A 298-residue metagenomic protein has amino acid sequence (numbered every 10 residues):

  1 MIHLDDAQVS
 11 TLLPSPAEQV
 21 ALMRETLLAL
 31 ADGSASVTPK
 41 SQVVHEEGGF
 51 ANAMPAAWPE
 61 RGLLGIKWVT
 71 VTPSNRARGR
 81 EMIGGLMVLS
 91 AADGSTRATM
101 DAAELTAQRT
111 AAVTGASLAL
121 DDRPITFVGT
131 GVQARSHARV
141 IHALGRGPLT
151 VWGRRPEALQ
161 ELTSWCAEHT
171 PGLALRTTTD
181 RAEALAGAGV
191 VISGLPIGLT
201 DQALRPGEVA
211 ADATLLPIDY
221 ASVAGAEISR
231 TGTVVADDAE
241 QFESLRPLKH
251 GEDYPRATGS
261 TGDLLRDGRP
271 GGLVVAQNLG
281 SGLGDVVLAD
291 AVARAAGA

Functional and structural regions predicted by a protein language model:
M1-T106, G115, V286, A293-R294: N-terminal ligand-binding/catalytic initiation module
T114, D121-R146, T150-A158: Glycine-rich adenosine-cofactor-binding loop
L173-G187, A203-L204: Short acidic low-complexity segments
A184-A186, E208-V209, I228: A short, aliphatic-rich alpha-helical micro-motif
G189-I192, L215-L216: N-terminal Rossmann-like NAD(P) cofactor-binding module of classical short-chain dehydrogenase/reductase
G198-T214: Rossmann-fold NAD(P) dinucleotide-binding segment
A211-A213, P217-P270, V286, A291: Rossmann-fold NAD(P)-binding glycine/threonine-rich loop
G268-A298: C-terminal helix-to-coil terminal segments
